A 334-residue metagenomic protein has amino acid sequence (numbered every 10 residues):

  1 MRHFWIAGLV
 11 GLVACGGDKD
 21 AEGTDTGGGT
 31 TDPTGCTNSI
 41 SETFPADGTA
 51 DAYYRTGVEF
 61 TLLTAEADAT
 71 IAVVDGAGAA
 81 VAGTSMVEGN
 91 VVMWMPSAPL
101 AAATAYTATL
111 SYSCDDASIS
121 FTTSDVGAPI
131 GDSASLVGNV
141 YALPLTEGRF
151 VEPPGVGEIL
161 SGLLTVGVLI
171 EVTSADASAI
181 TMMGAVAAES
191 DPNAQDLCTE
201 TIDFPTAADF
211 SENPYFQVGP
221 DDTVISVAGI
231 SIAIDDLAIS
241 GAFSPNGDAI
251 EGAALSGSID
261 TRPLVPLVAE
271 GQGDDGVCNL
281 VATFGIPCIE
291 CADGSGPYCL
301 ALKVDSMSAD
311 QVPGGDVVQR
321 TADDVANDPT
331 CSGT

Functional and structural regions predicted by a protein language model:
M1-G8: Sec-dependent signal peptide recognition, specifically the positively charged N-region followed immediately by
R2, K19-E22, R55, E88-N90 (+5 more regions): Surface-exposed charge patches in extracellular/virion surface proteins
G8, L12-T34, C331-T334: Ser/Thr-rich, Pro/Gly/Ala-heavy low-complexity intrinsically disordered linkers and tails of secreted extracellular
G8-G11, G23, G27, G83-S85 (+5 more regions): Small side chains
D18-K19, S39, G48, G76 (+8 more regions): Small disulfide-bonded, cysteine-rich extracellular recognition modules and tandem repeats
T34-I130: Acidic, low-complexity Ser/Thr/Gly/Pro-rich repeat segments typical of extracellular/periplasmic and surface-exposed
V126-T334: Extracytosolic secretory-pathway proteins
